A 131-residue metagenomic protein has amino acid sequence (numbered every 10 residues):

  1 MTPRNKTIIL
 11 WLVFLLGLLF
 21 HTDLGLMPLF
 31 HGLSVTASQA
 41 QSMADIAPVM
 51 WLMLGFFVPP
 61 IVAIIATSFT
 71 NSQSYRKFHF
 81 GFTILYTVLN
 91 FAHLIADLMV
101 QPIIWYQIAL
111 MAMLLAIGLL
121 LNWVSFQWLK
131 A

Functional and structural regions predicted by a protein language model:
M1-L18: Cytosolic juxtamembrane helix and N-cap/initiation of the first transmembrane helix
T7, W11, A40-G55, R76-T83 (+1 more regions): Juxtamembrane helix-loop boundaries in multi-pass membrane proteins
F14-F57: Hydrophobic transmembrane helix segments
G55-S72: Canonical alpha-helical transmembrane segments
V58, R76-I95, L114-I117: Hydrophobic alpha-helical membrane segments
T67-K77, K130-A131: Membrane-helix interface "capping/anchor" motifs
V88-I108, L129-K130: Membrane-helix boundary connector in multi-pass membrane proteins
L115-A131: Membrane-water interface at the C-terminal end of transmembrane alpha helices
